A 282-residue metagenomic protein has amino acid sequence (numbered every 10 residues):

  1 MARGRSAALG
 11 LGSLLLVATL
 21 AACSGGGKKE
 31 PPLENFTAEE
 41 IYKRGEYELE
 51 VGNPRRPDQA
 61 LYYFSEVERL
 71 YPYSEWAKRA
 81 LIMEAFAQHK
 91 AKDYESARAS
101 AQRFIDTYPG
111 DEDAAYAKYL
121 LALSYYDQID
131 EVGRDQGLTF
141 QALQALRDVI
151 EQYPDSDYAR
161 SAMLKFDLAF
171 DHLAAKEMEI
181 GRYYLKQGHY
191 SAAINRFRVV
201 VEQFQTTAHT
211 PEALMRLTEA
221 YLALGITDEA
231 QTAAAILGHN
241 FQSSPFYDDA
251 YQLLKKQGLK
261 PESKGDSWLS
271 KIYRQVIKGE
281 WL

Functional and structural regions predicted by a protein language model:
M1-G12: Bacterial N-terminal signal peptides that target proteins for export
A2-G4, T19-L282: Acidic, polar-rich low-complexity tracts and alpha-helical solenoid repeat scaffolds
L11-L16, L20: Hydrophobic helical h-region of N-terminal Sec-dependent signal peptides in bacterial secretory/periplasmic proteins
